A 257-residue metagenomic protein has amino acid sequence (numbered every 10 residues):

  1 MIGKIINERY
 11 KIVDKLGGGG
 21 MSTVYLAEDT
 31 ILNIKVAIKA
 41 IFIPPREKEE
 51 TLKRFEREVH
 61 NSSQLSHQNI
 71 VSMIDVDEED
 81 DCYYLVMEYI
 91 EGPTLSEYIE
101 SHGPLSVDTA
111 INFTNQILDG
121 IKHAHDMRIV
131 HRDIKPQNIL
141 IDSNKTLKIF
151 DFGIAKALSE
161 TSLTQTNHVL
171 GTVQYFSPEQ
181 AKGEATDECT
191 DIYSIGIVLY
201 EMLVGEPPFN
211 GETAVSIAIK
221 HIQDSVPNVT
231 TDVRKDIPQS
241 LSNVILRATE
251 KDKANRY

Functional and structural regions predicted by a protein language model:
V13-G19, V24: Protein kinase glycine-rich loop
F42-Q64: AlphaC helix of the eukaryotic protein kinase fold
V76: Activation-segment/catalytic-loop signature of the eukaryotic protein kinase fold
D80-T94, Y98, H102: Conserved short submotifs of the Hanks-type protein kinase catalytic core that shape the nucleotide-binding pocket
F113-T114: Activation segment signature within eukaryotic-like protein kinase domains
I117-I129: Protein kinase catalytic-loop region centered on the HRD/HxD motif
Q174-Y257: C-terminal lobe helix-coil module of Hanks-type protein kinase domains
